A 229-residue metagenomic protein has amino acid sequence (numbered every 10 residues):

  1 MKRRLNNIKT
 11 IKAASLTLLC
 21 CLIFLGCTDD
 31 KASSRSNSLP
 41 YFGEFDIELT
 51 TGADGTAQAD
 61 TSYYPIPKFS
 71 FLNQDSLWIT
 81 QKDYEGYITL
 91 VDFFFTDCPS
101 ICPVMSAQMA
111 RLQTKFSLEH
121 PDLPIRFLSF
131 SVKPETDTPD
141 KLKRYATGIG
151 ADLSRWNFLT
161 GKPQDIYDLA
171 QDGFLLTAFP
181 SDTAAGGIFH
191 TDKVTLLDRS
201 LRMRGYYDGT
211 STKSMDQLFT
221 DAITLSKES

Functional and structural regions predicted by a protein language model:
K2-K68, S229: N-terminal targeting signals for export/organelle localization
I66-P67, T89, T191-K193: Short loop/turn microsegments at loop-to-beta-strand junctions
I79-M109, L128: Short active-site neighborhood of thiol/selenol oxidoreductases, capturing the structured segment around
S117-D122, G150-D152: Short helix-capping segments at alpha-helix termini
D122-D137, S154-I166: Thiol-based oxidoreductase modules, predominantly thioredoxin-like and allied folds used for disulfide exchange
K143-T191: Short, internal strand/loop/helix patches that form the active-site neighborhood or redox-interaction surface
P180-S229: Thiol-/selenol-based redox modules, centered on thioredoxin-like and closely related oxidoreductase domains
